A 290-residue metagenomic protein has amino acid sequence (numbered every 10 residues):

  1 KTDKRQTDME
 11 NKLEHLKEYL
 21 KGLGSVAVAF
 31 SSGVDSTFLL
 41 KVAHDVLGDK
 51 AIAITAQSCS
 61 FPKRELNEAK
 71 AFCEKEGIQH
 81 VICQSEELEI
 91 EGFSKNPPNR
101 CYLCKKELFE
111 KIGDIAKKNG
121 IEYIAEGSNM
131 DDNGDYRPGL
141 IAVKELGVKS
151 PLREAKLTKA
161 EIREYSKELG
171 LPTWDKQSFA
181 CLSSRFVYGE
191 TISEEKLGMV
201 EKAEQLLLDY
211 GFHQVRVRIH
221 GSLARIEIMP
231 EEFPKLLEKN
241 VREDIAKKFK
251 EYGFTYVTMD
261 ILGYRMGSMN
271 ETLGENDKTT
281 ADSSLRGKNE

Functional and structural regions predicted by a protein language model:
K1-T2, N289: Polybasic, lysine-rich low-complexity intrinsically disordered segments
R5-E168, D209, A224, E243-F254 (+3 more regions): ATP-dependent adenylation/nucleotidyltransferase module used to activate substrates
R137-E290: AMP-forming adenylation/ATP pyrophosphatase catalytic core
